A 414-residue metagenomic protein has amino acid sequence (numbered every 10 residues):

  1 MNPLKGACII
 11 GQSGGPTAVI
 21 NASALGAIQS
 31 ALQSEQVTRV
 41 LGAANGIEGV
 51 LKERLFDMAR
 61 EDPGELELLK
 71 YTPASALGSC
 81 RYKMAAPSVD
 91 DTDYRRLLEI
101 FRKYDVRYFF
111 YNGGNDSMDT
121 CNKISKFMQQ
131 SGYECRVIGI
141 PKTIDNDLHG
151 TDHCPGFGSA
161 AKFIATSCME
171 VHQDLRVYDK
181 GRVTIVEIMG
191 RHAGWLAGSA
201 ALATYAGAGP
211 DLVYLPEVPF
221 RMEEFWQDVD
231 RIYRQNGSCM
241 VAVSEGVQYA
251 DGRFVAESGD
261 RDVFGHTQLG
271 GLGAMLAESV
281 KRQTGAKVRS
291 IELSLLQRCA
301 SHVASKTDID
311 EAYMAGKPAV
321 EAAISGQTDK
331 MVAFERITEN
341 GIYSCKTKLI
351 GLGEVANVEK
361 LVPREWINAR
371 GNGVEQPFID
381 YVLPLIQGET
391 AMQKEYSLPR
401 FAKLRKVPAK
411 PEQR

Functional and structural regions predicted by a protein language model:
M1, E53-R107, D116-S117, P155-F157 (+1 more regions): Glycine-rich oxoanion-binding loops at beta->alpha junctions
M1-R54: N-terminal phosphate-binding or glycine-rich loops at protein starts, especially the Walker A/P-loop of NTPases
L4-I10, L69-K83, K142-D152, D179-R182 (+1 more regions): Gly-rich Lys/Arg/Thr-decorated short loops/hinges at beta-loop-alpha junctions or inter-strand turns that position
S13-G15, A43-E48, R81-Y82, G114-N115 (+6 more regions): Short, ordered loop/turn segments at secondary-structure junctions
T17-A27, V50-L51, D93-R95, N115-K123 (+5 more regions): Short glycine/serine/threonine-rich phosphate/pyrophosphate-binding segments that cradle anionic phosphate groups
A43, I100, Y108-G113, D119-E134 (+2 more regions): Accessory alpha-helical/coil subdomains and C-terminal extensions that flank or cap enzyme catalytic cores
A256-R414: C-terminal non-catalytic interaction/assembly regions of soluble proteins
